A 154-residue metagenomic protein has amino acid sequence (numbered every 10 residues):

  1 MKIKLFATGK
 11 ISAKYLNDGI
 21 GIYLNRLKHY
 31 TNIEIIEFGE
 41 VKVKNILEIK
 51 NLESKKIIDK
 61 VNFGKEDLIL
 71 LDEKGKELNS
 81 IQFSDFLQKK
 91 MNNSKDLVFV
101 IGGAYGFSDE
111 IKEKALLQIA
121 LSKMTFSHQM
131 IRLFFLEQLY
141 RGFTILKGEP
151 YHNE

Functional and structural regions predicted by a protein language model:
M1-L27: N-terminal beta1-alpha1 ligand-phosphate binding loop
L5, I69, G102, F135: Conserved RecA-like P-loop NTPase ATPase core
F6, I36, I69, L117-I119: Hydrophobic/aromatic beta-strand patches that form the interior of the parallel beta-sheet core in alpha/beta enzyme
I11, E73-K76, G103-G106: Short glycine-rich anion-binding loops that position phosphate/pyrophosphate groups of nucleotides and phosphorylated
N17-D18, L47, S80-S84, K112 (+1 more regions): Conserved strand-to-helix beginnings and helix N-cap segments that scaffold or border functional pockets
N32-I33, E37-L97: S-adenosyl-L-methionine/SAH cofactor-binding core of RNA-modifying enzymes
F86-T125: A mid-sequence interfacial segment
E110-N153: Structured adenosyl-cofactor binding patch, chiefly the S-adenosyl-L-methionine
